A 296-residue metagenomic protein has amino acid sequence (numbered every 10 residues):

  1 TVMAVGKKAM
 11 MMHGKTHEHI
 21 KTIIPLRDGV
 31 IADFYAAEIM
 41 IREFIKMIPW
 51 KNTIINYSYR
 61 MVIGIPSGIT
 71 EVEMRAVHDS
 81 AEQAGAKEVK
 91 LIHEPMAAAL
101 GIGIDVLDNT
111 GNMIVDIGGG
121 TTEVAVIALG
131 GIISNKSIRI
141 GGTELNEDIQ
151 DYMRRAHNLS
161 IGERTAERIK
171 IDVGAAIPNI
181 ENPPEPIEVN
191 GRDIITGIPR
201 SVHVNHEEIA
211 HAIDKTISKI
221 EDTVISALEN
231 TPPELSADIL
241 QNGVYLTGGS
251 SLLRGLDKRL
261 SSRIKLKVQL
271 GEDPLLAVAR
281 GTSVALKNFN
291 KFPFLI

Functional and structural regions predicted by a protein language model:
T1-I117, A125-Y245, S251-I296: Nucleotide/phosphate-binding catalytic cleft detector across ATP-hydrolyzing and phosphate-transferring enzymes
